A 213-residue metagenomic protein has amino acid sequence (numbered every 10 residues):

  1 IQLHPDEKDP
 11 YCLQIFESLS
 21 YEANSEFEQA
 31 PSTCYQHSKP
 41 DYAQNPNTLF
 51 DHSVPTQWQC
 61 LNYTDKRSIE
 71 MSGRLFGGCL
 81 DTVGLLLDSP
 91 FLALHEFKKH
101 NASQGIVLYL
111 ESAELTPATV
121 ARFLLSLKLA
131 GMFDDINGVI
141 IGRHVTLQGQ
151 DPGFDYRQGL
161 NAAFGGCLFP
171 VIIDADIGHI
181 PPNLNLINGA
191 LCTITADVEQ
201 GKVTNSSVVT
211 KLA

Functional and structural regions predicted by a protein language model:
I1-D81: Conserved anion/nucleotide-ligand pocket segment
E17, L80-D88, A121-L124, R157 (+1 more regions): Predominant activation on well-ordered alpha-helical scaffold segments within soluble catalytic domains
E17-Q29, L85-L92, L129, G165 (+1 more regions): Generic secondary-structure signature for well-ordered alpha-helical cores
E26, Y63-E70, H95-A102, D197-K202: Intrinsically disordered, low-complexity coil segments
Q57-Y63, S103-Q104, N137-R143: Short acidic (Asp/Glu) and glycine-rich catalytic loops that position anionic groups and cofactors
D65-E70, V107-E114, I140-L147: Glycine-rich phosphate/diphosphate-binding loops and the adjacent beta-loop-alpha structural elements that coordinate
R74-V120: Oxyanion-binding "anion nests"
T116-A213: C-terminal active-site/capping subdomain that shapes the small-molecule cofactor and substrate pocket of enzyme
